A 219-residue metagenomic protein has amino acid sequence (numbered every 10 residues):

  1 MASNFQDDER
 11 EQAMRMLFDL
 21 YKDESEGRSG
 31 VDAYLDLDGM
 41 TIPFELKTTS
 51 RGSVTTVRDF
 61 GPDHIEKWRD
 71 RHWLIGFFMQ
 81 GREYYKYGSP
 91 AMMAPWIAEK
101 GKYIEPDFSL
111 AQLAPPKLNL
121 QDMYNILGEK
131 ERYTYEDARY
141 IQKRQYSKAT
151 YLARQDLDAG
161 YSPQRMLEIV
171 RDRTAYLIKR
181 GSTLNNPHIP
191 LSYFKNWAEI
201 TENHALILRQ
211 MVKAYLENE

Functional and structural regions predicted by a protein language model:
M1-I42, T48-E219: Nucleic-acid endonuclease domains
